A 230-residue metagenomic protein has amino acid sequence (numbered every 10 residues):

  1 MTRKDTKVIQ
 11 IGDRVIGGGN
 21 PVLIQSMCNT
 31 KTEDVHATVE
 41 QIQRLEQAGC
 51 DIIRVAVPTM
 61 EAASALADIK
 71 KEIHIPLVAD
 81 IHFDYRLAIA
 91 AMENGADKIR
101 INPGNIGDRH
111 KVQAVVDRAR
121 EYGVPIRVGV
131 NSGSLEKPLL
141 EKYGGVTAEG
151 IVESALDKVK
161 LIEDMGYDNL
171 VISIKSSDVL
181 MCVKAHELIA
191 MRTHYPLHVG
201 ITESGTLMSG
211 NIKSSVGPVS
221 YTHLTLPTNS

Functional and structural regions predicted by a protein language model:
T2-R14: N-terminal basic/disordered segments at the start of proteins
I11, I16-V22, T30-V55, M60 (+7 more regions): Alpha/beta enzyme core
K70-A79, T193-E203: Short beta-strand/loop segments at the ligand-binding rim of alpha/beta enzyme cores
R100, I201-T206, L224: Short beta-alpha connecting loops at secondary-structure transitions that line or flank enzyme active sites
L207-N211: C-terminal active-site-proximal or functional interface alpha/beta core segments in diverse enzymes
I212-V216: Charged helix-capping and loop-helix junction motifs
T222-T228: Conserved small/polar residues in nucleotide/adenosyl-binding loops
